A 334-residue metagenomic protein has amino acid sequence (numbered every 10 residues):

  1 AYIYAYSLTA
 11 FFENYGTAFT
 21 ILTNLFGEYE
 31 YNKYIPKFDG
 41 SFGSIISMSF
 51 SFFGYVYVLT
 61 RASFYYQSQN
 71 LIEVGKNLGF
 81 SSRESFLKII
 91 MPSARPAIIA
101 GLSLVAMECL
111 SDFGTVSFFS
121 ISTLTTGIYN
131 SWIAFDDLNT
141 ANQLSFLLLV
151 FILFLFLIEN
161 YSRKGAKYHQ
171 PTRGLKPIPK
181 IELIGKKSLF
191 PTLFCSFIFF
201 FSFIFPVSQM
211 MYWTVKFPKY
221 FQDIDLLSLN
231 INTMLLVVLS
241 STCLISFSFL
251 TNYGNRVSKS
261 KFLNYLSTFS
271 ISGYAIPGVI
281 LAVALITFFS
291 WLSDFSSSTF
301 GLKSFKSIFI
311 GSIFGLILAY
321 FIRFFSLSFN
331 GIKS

Functional and structural regions predicted by a protein language model:
A1-F64, S93-F113, A141-N160, K186-V215 (+1 more regions): Membrane-water interface segments at the C-terminal ends of transmembrane alpha-helices in multi-pass inner-membrane
L22, S68, E84, I121-T125 (+2 more regions): Feature of multi-pass inner-membrane transport and sensor proteins that recognizes transmembrane helices together
S63-F64, K88, S117-F118, N130-S131 (+2 more regions): Short alpha-helical segment immediately N-terminal to, or the first helix within, an HTH/HTH-like DNA-binding domain
F64-A94, I121, S258: Short helix-to-coil transition segments within interhelical loops that connect adjacent transmembrane helices
Q67-V74, G165-L175, F249-K259: Cytoplasmic membrane-interface regions of multi-pass membrane proteins
L71, F80-S82, F113, L138 (+2 more regions): Membrane-helix interface/capping residues of multi-pass secondary transporters
K76, N130, S228, N232: Conserved adenine-binding aromatic site and its adjacent loop/helix in ATP-hydrolyzing domains
L110-D136, S307: Glycine-rich helix-loop "coupling/hinge" segments at transmembrane-helix boundaries in multipass transporters
